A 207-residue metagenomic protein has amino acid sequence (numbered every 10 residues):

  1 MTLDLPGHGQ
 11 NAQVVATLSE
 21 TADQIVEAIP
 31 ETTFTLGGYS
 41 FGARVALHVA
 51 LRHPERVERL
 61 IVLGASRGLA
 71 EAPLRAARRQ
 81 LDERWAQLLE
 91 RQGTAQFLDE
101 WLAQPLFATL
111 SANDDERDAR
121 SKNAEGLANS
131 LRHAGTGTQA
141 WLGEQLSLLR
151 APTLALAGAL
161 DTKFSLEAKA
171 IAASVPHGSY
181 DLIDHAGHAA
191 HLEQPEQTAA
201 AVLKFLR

Functional and structural regions predicted by a protein language model:
M1-G37, A200: Active-site loop/oxyanion-hole signature of alpha/beta-hydrolase fold enzymes
L5-G9, R67, G187-A190: Alpha/beta-hydrolase active-site loop signature
G38-G42, A46: Gly/Ala-rich beta-loop-alpha elbow adjacent to hydrolase catalytic centers
L51, V57-E90: Flexible "cap/lid" loop of the alpha/beta hydrolase fold
E83-L89, E100-S111, S130-G137: Helix-loop "lid/cap" segments that line or gate small-molecule binding pockets
K122-A173: Conserved serine/cysteine hydrolase catalytic core
A173-A189: Catalytic histidine neighborhood in serine/cysteine hydrolases with alpha/beta-hydrolase-type architecture
A186-P195, A199: Catalytic histidine-centered segment of alpha/beta-hydrolase-like enzymes
